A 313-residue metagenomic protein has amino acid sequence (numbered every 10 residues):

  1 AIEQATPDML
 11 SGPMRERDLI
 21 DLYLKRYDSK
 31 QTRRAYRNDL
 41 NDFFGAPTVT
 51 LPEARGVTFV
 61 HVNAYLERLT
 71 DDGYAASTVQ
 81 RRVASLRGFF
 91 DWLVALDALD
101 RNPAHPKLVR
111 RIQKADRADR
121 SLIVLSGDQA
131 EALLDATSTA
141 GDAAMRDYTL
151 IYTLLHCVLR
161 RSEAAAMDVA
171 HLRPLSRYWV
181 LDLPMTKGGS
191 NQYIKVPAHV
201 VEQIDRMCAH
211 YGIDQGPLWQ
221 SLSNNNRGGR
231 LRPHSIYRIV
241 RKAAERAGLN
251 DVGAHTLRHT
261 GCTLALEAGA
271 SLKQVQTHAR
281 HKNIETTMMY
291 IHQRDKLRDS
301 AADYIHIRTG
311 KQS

Functional and structural regions predicted by a protein language model:
A1-S313: Conserved catalytic core of the tyrosine transesterase superfamily
